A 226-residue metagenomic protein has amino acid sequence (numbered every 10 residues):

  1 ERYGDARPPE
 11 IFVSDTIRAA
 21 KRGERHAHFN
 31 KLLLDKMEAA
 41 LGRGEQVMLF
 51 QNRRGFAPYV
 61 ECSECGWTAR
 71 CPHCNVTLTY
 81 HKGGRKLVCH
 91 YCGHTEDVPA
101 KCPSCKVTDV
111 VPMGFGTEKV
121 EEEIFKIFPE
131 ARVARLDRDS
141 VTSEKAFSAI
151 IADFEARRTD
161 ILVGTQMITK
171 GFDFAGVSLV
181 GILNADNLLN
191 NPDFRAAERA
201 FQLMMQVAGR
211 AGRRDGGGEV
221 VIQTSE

Functional and structural regions predicted by a protein language model:
E1-E226: Inter-lobe coupling/hinge segments of SF2-like helicase ATPases
